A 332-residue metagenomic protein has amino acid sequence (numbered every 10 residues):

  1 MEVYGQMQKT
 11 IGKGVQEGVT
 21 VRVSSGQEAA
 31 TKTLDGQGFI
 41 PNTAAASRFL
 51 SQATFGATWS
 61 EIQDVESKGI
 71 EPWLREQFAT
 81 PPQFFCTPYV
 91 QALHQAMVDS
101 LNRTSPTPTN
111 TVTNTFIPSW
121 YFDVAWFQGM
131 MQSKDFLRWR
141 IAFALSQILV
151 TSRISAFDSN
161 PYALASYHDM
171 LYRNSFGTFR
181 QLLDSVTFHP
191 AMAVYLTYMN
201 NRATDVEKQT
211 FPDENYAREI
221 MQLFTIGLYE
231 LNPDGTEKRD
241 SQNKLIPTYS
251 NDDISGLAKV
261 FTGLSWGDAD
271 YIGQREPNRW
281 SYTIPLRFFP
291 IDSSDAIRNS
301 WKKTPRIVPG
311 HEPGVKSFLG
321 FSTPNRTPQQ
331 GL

Functional and structural regions predicted by a protein language model:
M1-V19: Beta-strand-enriched, solvent-exposed domains that form extended recognition/catalytic surfaces
Q16-L34: Short, aromatic- and glycine-rich surface loops/edge beta-strands on solvent-exposed regions
V23, F39, F116, K134 (+1 more regions): Aromatic-acidic/polar surface patches that form glycan- and anion
T33-F85: N-terminal mature-domain "stem" immediately C-terminal to a signal peptide or N-terminal signal-anchor/transmembrane
I62, E66, F78, V90 (+3 more regions): Active-site substrate-binding loop specific to GH73 endo-beta-N-acetylglucosaminidase modules in bacterial autolysins
P118-F122, Q132-R140: Amphipathic interfacial helices
D135-R138, L149-I154: Short, contiguous, well-structured surface segments enriched in hydrophobic/aromatic residues
